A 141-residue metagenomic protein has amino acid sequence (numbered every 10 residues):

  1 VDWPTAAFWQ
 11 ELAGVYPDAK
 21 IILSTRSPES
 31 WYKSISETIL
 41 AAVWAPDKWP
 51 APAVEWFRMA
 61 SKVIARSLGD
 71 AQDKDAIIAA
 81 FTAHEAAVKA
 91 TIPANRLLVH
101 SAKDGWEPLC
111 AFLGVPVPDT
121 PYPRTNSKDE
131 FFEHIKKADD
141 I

Functional and structural regions predicted by a protein language model:
V1-P4, A76-H84: Soluble or luminal CAZymes and related metallo-dependent hydrolases
W3-A7, K103: Short beta->alpha connector loops
A7-Q10, H84-A86: A generic local structural motif
F8-A76, E107-V115: PAPS-dependent sulfotransferase catalytic domain
I22-S34, I39, W49, A86-I141: The conserved 3'-phosphoadenosine-5'-phosphosulfate
G69-Q72, H84, V88: Short, positively charged, low-complexity/disordered linker segments
A71-I78, A94-V99: Active-site rim elements
